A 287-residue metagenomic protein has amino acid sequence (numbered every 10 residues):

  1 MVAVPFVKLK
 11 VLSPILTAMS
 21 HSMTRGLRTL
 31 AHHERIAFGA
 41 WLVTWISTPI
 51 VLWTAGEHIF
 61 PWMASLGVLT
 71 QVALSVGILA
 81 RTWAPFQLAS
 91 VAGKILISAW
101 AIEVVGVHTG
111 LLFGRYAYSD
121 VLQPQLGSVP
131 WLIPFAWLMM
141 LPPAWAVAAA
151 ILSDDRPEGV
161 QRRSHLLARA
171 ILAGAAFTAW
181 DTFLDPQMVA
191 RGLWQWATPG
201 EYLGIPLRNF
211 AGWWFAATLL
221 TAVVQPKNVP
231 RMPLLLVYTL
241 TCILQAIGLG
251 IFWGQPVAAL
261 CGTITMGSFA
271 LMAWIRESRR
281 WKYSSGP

Functional and structural regions predicted by a protein language model:
M1-A18: N-terminal amphipathic/basic-hydrophobic helices that include classical n-h-c signal peptides and signal-anchor
P14-P287: Aromatic-rich, lipid-facing transmembrane alpha helices and their immediate juxtamembrane interface loops in integral
